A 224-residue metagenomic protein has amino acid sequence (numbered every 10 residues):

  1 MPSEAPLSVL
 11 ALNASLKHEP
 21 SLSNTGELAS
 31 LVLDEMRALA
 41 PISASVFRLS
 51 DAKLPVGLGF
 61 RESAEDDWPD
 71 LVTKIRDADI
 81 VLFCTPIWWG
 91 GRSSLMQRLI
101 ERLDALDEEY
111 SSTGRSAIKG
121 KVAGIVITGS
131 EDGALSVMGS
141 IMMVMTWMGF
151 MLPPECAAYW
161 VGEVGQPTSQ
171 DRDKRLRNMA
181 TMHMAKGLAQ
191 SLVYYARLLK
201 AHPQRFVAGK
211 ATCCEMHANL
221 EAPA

Functional and structural regions predicted by a protein language model:
M1-T113, R175, M179-A224: N-terminal beta1-alpha1-beta2 submodule of the flavodoxin-like/Rossmannoid cofactor-binding fold
L16, S130, Y159-G162, K210: Glycine-rich beta-alpha junction loops
E19-P20, D132-G133, E163-P167: A short beta-to-alpha transition loop/helix N-cap that caps and shapes the active-site region
N24, G59-F60, M138, L152-P153 (+1 more regions): Surface-exposed beta-strand edges and their flanking turn/coil or helix-capping segments
G114-W160: Short, glycine-/small-residue-rich phosphate/pyrophosphate-handling segment
M148-C156, W160-V161, P167-A180: Conserved anion/nucleotide-ligand pocket segment
